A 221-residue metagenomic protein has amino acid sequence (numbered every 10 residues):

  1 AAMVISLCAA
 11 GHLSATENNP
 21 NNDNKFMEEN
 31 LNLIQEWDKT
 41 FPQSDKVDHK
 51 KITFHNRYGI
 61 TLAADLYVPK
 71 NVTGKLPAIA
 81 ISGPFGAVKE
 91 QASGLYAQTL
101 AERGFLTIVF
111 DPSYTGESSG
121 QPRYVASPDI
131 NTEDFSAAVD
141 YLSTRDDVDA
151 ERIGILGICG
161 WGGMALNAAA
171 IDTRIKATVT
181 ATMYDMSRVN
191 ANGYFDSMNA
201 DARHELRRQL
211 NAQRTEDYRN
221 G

Functional and structural regions predicted by a protein language model:
M27-G74: N-terminal cap/lid segment of alpha/beta-hydrolase-fold proteins
G74-P84: Short beta-strand element of the alpha/beta-hydrolase
G86-Q98, P112: The serine-hydrolase catalytic nucleophile loop
T99-S119: Conserved alpha/beta-hydrolase
V125-D146: Alpha/beta-hydrolase active-site loop
D147-C159: Alpha/beta-hydrolase fold nucleophile elbow
G157-N167: Glycine-rich nucleophile elbow surrounding the catalytic serine of serine-hydrolase chemistry
L166-G221: Alpha/beta-hydrolase-fold enzymes
